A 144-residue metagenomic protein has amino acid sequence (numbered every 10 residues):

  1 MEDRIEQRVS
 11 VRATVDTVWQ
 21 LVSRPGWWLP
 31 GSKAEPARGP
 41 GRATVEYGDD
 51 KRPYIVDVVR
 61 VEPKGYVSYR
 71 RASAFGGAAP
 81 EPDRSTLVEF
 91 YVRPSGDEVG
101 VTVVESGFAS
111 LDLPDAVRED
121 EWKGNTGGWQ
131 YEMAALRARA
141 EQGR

Functional and structural regions predicted by a protein language model:
M1-D3, D50, R84: Residue-level preference for beta-strand/loop junctions
M1-R38: Hydrophobic ligand-binding cavity/cleft-lining segments
Q7-V9, Y54-R60, S85-P94: Hydrophobic/aromatic beta-strand elements that line small-molecule binding cavities or substrate pockets in beta-rich
T14, D50, P63-K64, S95-E98: Short strand-connecting beta-turns/loops that link adjacent beta-strands
V18, A43, V58, Y69 (+3 more regions): Hydrophobic pocket/interface hotspot
L29-E81: Glycine-rich portal/gate segments that line the openings of hydrophobic small-molecule binding cavities
G77-Y131: Beta-strand/loop substructures that line and gate deep hydrophobic ligand-binding cavities in soluble
A135-R144: Short, highly charged C-terminal tails/helix-capping segments
